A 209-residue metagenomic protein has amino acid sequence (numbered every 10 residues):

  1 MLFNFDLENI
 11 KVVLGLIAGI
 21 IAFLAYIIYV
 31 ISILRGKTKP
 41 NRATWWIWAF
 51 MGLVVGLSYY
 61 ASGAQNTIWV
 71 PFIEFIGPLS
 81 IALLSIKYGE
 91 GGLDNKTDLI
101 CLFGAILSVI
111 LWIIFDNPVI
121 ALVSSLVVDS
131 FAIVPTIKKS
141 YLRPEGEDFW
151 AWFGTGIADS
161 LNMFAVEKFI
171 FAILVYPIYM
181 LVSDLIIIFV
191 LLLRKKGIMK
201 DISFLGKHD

Functional and structural regions predicted by a protein language model:
L2-D209: Alpha-helical membrane-protein topology signature
